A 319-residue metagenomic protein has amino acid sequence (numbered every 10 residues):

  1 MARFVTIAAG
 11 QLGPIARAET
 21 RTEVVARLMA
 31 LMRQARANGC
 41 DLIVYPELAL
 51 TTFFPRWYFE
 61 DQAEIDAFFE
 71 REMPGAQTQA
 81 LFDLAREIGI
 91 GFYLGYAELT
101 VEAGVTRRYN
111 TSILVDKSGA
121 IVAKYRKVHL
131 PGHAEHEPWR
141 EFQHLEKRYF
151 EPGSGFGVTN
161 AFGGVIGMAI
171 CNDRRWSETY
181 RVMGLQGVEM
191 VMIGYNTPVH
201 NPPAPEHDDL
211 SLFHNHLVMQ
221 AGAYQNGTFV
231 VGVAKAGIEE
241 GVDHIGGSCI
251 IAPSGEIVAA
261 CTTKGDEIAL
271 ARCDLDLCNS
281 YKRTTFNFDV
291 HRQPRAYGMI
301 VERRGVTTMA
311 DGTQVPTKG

Functional and structural regions predicted by a protein language model:
M1-I15: Short beta-strand segments enriched in small/hydrophobic residues
I7, L114-V122, I251-A260: Short, glycine-anchored, charge-dense loop/turn motifs used at functional sites
Q11-G13, P46, R126, Y195 (+1 more regions): Residue-level recognition of beta-strand->loop/alpha-helix junctions
R21-S118, V122-R126, G132-H133, T197-A221 (+1 more regions): Cys-nucleophile CN-hydrolase/nitrilase-fold catalytic domain and related Cys-dependent amidase chemistry that acts on
E70-Y93, V165, I170-A269: CN hydrolase (nitrilase-like) catalytic-core segments centered on the catalytic cysteine and neighboring Lys/Glu
D83, T100-P203, H207-L217, K282-N287: Active-site catalytic loop in hydrolytic enzyme cores
L94-Y96, N110-L114, G157, S248-I250 (+1 more regions): Short beta-strand scaffold segments in enzyme catalytic cores
N279-G319: A short C-terminal boundary segment appended to hydrolase-like catalytic domains
